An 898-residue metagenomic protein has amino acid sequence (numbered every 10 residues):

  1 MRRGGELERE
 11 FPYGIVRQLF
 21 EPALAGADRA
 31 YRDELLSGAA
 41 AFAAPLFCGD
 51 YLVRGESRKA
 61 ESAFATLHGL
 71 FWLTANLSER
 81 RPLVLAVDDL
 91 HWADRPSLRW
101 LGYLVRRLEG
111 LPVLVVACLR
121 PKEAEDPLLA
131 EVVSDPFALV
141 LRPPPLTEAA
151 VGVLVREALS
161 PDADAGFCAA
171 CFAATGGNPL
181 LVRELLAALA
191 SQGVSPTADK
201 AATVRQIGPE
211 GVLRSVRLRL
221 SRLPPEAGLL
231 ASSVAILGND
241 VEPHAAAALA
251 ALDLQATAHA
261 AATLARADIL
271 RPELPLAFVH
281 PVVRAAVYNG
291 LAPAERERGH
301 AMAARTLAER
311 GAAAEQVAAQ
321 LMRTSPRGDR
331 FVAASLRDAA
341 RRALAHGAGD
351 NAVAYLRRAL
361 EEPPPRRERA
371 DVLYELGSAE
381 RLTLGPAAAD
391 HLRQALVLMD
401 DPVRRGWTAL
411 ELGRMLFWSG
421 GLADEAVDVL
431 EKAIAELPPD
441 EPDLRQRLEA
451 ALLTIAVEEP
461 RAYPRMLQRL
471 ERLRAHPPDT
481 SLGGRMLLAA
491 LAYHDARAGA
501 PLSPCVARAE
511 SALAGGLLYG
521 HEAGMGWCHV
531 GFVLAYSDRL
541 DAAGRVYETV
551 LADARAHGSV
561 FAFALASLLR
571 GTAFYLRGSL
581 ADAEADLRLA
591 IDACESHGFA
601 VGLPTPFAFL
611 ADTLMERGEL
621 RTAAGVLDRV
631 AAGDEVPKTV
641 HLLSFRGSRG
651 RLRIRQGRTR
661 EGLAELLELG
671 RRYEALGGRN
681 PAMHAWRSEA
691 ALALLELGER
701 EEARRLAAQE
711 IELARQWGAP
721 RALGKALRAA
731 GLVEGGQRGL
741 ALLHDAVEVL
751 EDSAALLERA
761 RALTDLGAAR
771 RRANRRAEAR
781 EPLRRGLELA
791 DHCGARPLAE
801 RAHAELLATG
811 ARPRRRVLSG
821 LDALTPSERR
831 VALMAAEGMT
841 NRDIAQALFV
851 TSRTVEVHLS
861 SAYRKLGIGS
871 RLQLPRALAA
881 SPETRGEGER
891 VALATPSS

Functional and structural regions predicted by a protein language model:
R2-R9, L119-R120, P143-P144: A short hydrophobic beta-strand->loop->alpha-helix junction that borders the nucleotide-binding pocket of P-loop NTPases
Y13-V84, A130-V133, G152-V153, G193-V194 (+2 more regions): Conserved Walker-type P-loop NTP-binding/catalytic site
Q18, P143, A150-A354, R358-E361 (+1 more regions): Short secondary-structure boundary elements
W100-R142: Sensor-1/coupling segment of RecA-like P-loop NTPase cores
Q255-A256, G349, V353, R357 (+3 more regions): Internal alpha-solenoid helical repeat scaffolds
H259-T263, R271, P275-F278, A294-A387 (+12 more regions): Extended alpha-helical scaffolding segments used for macromolecular assembly and cargo binding
R310-G311, P326, H346-G347, E362-R366 (+12 more regions): Short coil/turn linkers that connect adjacent helices within long alpha-helical scaffolds, especially alpha-solenoid
D765, L807, P813-S898: Helix-turn-helix DNA-binding segment
